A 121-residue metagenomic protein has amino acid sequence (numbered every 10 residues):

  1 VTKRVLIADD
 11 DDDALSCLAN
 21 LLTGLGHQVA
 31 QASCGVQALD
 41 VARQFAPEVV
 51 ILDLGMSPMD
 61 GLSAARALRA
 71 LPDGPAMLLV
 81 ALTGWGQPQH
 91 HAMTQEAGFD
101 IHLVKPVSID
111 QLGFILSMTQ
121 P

Functional and structural regions predicted by a protein language model:
D13, S33-Q37, D60-R66: Acidic catalytic/metal-coordinating carboxylates
L15, S57-D60, Q87: The feature encodes the CheY-like receiver
S16-G24: Charged docking surfaces used in two-component/phosphorelay signaling
G26-S33, V41: Short hydrophobic/Thr-rich beta-strand motif most characteristic of the beta2 strand and flanking loop of CheY-like
D40, L62-P75: Short amphipathic alpha-helix used as the core "switch/output" element in two-component signaling
F45-I51: Active-site beta3 strand of CheY-like receiver
S63, G86-L103, F114: Alpha4 helix (beta4-alpha4-beta5 surface) of REC/receiver domains from two-component response regulators
V80-L82: Hydrophobic/aromatic residues positioned on beta-strands within the core alpha/beta folds
